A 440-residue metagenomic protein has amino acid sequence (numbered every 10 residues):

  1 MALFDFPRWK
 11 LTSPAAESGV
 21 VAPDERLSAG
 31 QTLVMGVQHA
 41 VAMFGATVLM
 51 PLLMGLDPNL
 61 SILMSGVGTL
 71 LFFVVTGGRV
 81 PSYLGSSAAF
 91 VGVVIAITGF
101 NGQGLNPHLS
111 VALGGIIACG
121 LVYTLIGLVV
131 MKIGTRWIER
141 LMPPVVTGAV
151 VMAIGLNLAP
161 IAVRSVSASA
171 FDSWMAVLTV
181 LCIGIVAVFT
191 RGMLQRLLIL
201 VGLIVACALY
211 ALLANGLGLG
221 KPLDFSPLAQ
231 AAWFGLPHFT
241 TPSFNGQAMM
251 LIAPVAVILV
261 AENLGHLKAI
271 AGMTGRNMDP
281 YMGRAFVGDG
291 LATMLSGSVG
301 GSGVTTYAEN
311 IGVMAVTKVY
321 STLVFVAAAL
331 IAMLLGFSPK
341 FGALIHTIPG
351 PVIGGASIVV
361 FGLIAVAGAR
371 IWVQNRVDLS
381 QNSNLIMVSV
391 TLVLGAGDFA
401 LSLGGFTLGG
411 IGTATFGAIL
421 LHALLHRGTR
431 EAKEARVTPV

Functional and structural regions predicted by a protein language model:
M1-P81, A89-L105: N-terminal signal-anchor module of multipass membrane proteins
M1-V34, L219-H238, G272-G275, A285 (+1 more regions): Intrinsically disordered, low-complexity non-transmembrane regions of multi-pass membrane transporters
K10-L11, A16, F44-T47, L181-F189 (+4 more regions): Juxtamembrane interface elements at the cytosolic ends of transmembrane helices in multi-pass membrane proteins
G19-G30, G55-F73, L251-T322: Membrane-embedded helical hairpins/re-entrant loop segments and their flanking transmembrane helices within multi-pass
G30-G45, D172-T179, L197-L198, L236-H266 (+1 more regions): Hydrophobic, membrane-embedded alpha-helices of multi-pass small-molecule transporters
V48-L53, Y83-A96, G265-T274, V304-V316 (+2 more regions): Re-entrant/interfacial helical elements at transmembrane boundaries that shape and gate the permeation pathway
L53-L56, G78, G99-P107, M131 (+6 more regions): Juxtamembrane helix-boundary/capping and inter-helix hinge elements in multi-pass membrane proteins
N106-G216, A327-A329, L334-R436: Membrane-embedded alpha-helical modules
